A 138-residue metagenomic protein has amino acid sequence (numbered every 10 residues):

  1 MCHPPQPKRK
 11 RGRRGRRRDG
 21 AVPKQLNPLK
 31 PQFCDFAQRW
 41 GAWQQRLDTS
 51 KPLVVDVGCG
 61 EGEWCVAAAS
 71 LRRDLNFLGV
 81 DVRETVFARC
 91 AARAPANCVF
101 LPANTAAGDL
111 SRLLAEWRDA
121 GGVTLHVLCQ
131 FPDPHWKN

Functional and structural regions predicted by a protein language model:
M1-V55, E63-R72: S-adenosyl-L-methionine
W40-W43, W64, F87, W117 (+1 more regions): A residue-identity detector for tryptophan
Q45, A92, R112: Charged/polar, solvent-exposed surface patches and flexible loops
L53-G108: SAM cofactor-binding core of SAM-dependent methyltransferases, primarily the Rossmann-like beta-alpha-beta module
A106-N138: Active-site segment flanking the S-adenosylmethionine/decSAM binding pocket in AdoMet-dependent transferases
